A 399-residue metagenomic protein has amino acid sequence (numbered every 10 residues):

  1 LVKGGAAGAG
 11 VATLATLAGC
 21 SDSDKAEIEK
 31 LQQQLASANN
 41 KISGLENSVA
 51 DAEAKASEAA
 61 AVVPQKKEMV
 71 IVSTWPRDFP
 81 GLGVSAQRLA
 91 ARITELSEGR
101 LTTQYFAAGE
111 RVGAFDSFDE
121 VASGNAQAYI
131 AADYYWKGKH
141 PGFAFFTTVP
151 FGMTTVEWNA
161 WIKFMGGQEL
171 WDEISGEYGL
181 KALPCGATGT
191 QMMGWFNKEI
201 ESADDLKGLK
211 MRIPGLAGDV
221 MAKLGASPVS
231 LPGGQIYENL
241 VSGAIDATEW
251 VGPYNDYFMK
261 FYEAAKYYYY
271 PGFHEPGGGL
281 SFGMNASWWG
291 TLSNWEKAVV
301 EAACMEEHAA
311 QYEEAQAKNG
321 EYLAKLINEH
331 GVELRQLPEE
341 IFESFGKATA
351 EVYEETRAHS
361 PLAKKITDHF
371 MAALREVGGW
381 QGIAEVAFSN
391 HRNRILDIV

Functional and structural regions predicted by a protein language model:
L1-S21: N-terminal export signals
A7, L17, Q32, S43-L45: Intrinsically disordered and other compositionally biased segments
G8-A15, N47-A50, A54, E58-W158 (+1 more regions): N-terminal secretory/targeting leader peptides
S21-E29: Bacterial lipoprotein signal-peptidase II cleavage site
I28, L35, I42, V49-A52 (+1 more regions): Heptad-repeat positions
Q33-L35, F151: Generic low-complexity segments that are intrinsically disordered, proline-rich and/or Lys/Arg-biased
L170: Divalent-metal coordination cores built from histidine and acidic residues
